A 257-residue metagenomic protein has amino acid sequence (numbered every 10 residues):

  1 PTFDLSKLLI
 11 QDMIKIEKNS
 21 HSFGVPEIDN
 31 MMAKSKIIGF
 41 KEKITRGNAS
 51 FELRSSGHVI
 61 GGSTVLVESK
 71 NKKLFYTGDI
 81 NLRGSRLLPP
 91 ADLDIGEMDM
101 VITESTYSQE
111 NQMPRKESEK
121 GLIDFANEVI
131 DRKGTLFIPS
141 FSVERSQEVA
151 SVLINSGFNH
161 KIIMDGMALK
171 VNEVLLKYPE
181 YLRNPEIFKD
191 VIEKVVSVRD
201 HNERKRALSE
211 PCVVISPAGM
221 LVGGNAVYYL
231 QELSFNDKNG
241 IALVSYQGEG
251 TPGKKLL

Functional and structural regions predicted by a protein language model:
P1-N155, N159-I162, P179: His/Asp/Glu-rich metal-coordinating catalytic cores of metallo-dependent phosphodiesterases/hydrolases acting on
I123-P252: Hard-cation-handling environments
L257: Acidic, His/Gly-rich catalytic cores of divalent-metal-dependent hydrolytic chemistry
